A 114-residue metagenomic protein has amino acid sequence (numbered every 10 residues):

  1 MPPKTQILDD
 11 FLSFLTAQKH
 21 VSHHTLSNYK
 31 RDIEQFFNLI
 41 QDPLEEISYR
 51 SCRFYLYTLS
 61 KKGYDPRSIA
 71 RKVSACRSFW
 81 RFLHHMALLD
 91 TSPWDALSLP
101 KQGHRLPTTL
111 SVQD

Functional and structural regions predicted by a protein language model:
M1-Q6: A detector for short, charged/polar N-terminal pre-domain segments
D9-H24, K30-L106: N-terminal core-binding DNA-recognition domain of tyrosine recombinases/integrases
R105-D114: Long, amphipathic, Lys/Arg-enriched alpha-helical "connector/arm" segment
